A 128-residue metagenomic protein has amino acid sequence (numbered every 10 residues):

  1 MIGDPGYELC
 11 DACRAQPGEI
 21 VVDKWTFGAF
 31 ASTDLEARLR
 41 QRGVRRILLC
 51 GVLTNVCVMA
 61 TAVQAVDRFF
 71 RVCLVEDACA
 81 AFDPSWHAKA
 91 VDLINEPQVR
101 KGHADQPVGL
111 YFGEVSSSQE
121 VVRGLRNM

Functional and structural regions predicted by a protein language model:
M1-M128: Active-site-adjacent betaalpha module
